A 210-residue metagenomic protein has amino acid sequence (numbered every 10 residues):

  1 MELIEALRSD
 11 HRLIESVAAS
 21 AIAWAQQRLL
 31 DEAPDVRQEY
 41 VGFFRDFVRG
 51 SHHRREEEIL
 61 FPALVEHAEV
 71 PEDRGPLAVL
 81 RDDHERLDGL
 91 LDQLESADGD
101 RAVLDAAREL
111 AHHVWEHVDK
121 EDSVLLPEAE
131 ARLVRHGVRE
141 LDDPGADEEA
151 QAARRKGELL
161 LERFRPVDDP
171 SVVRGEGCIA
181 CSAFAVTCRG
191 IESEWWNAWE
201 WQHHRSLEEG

Functional and structural regions predicted by a protein language model:
M1-G210: Small-residue-biased structural context
